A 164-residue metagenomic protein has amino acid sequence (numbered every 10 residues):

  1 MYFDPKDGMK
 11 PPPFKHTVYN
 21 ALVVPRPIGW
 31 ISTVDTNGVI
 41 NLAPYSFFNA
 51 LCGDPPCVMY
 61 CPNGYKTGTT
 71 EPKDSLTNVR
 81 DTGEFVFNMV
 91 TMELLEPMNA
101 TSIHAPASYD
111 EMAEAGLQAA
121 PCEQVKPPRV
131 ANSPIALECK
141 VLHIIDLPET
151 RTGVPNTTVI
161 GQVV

Functional and structural regions predicted by a protein language model:
M1-A43, N49-V164: Active-site-proximal mixed secondary-structure blocks
